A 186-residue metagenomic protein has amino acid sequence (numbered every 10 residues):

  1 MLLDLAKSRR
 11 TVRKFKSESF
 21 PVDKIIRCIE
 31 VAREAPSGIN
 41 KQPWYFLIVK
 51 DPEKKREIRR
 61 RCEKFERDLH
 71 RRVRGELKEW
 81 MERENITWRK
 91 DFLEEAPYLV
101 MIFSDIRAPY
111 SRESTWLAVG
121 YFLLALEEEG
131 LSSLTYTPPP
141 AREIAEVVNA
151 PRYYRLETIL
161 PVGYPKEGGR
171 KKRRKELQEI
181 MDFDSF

Functional and structural regions predicted by a protein language model:
M1-E94: N-terminal amphipathic, basic helical "cap/leader" segment at the start of enzyme domains
D4-V12, R83-T87, F92, T158-F186: C-terminal helix-cap and adjacent tail motif
L5, A96-F103: Short, basic/glycine-rich phosphate-binding loops at helix/coil junctions that contact nucleotide phosphates
A32, V100, D105-V147, L160: Small-aliphatic-rich amphipathic alpha-helix that forms the alpha element of a beta-alpha
G38, E127-E128, R152-Y153: Arginine/glycine-rich "motif VI" loop of SF2 helicases in the C-terminal RecA-like domain
P43-W44, A96-L99, L156-E157: Short, surface-exposed beta-edge/turn micro-motifs
F65, M101, V148-G163: Short, conserved aromatic-histidine micro-motifs
E146-R152, G168-R173: Short proline/glycine-enriched turn/loop segments at secondary-structure junctions
